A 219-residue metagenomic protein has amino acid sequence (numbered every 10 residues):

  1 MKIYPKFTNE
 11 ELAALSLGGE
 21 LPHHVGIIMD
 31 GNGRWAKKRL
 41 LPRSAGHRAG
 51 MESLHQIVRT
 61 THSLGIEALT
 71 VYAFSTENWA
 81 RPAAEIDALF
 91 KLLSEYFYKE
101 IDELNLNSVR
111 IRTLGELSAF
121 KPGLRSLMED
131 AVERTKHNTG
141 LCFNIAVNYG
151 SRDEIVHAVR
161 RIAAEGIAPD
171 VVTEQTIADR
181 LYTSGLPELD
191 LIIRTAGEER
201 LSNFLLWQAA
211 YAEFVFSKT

Functional and structural regions predicted by a protein language model:
M1-T219: Flexible, compositionally biased loop and terminal segments
